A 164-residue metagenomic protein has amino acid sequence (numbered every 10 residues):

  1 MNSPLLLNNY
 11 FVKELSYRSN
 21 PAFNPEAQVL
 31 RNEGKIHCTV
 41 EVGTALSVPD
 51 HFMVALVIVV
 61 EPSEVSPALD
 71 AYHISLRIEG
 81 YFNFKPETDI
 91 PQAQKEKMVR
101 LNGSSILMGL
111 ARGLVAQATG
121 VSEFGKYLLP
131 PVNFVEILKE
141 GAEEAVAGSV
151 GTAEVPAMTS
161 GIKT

Functional and structural regions predicted by a protein language model:
M1-I106, G113-T164: N-terminal intrinsically disordered, cationic/polar leader segments that include organellar targeting peptides
